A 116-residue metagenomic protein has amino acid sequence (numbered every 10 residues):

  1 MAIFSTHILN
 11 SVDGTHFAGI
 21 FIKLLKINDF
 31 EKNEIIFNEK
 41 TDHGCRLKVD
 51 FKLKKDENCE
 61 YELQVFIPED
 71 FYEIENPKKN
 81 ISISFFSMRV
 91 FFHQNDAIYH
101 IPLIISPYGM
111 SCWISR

Functional and structural regions predicted by a protein language model:
A2-R89, H100: Beta-strand-dominated extracellular/periplasmic modules and repeats in secreted or surface-exposed proteins
F92-Q94: Interdomain boundary/hinge segments at the C-termini of tandem beta-sandwich modules
D96-R116: Compositionally biased low-complexity segments at domain edges in trafficked proteins and select soluble regulators
